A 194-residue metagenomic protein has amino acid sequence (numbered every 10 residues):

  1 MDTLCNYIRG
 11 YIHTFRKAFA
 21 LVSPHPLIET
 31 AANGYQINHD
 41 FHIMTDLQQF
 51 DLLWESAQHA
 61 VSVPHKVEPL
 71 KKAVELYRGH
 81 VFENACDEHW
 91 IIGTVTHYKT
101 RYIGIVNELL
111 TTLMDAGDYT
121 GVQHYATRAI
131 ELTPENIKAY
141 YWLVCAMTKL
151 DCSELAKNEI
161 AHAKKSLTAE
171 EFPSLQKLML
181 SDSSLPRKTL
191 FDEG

Functional and structural regions predicted by a protein language model:
M1-K138, W142, T148-E170, S174-G194: Intrinsically disordered, low-complexity protein-interaction/activation regions
